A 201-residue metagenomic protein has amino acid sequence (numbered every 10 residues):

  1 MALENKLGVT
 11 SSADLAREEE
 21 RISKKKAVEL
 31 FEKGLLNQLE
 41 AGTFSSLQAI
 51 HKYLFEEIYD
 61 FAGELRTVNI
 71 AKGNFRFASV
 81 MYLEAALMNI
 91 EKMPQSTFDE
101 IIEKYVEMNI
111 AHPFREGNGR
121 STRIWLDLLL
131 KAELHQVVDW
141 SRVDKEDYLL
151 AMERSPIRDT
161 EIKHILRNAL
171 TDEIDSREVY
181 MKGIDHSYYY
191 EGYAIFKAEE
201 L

Functional and structural regions predicted by a protein language model:
M1-L201: FIC/Doc superfamily catalytic core
